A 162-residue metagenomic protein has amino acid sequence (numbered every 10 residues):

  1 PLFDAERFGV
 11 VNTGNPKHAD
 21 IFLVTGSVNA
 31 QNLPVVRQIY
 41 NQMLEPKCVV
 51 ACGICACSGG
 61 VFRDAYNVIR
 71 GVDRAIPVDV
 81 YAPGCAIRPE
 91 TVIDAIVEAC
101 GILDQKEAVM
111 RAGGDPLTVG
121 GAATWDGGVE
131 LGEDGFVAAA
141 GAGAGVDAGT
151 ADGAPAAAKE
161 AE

Functional and structural regions predicted by a protein language model:
P1-P16, M43-K47, A75-Y81, A86-E162: Iron-sulfur (Fe-S) cluster-binding modules
D20-I21, C48: Structural motif
V24-R37: Thiamine diphosphate
S27-N29, C55, I87: Short glycine-rich anion-binding loops that position phosphate/pyrophosphate groups of nucleotides and phosphorylated
L33-V36, V61-R63, V92-A95: A short secondary-structure junction signal
V35-V50: A short, gly/pro- and small-residue-rich
C57-D73: Glycine-rich, charge-decorated loop segments at or immediately adjacent to ligand/cofactor-binding or catalytic sites
